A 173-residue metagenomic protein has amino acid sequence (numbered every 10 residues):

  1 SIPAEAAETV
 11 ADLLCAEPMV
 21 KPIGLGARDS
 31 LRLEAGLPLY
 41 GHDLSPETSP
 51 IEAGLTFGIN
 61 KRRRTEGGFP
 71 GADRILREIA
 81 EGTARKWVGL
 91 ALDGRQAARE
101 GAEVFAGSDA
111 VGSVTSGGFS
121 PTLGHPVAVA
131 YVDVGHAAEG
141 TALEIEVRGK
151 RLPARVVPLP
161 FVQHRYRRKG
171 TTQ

Functional and structural regions predicted by a protein language model:
S1-Q173: Conserved, structured C-terminal
